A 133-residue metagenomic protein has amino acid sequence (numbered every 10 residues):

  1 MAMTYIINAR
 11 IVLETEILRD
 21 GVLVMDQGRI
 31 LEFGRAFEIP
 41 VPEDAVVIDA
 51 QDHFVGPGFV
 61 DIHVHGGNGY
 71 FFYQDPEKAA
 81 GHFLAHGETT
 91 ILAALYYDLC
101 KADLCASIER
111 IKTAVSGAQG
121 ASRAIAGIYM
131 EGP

Functional and structural regions predicted by a protein language model:
M1, Q27, E43, G81 (+3 more regions): Replace "anionic and nucleotidyl ligands
A2-Y5, I11-G56: Histidine-rich, glycine-flanked metal-binding segment
Y5, G87-T90, A124: Short loop/turn motifs at secondary-structure junctions
V47, F59, G127: Short glycine-aspartate micro-motif
H53, Q74, D98-P133: Histidine/acidic-residue-rich, glycine-tolerant segments that coordinate divalent metal ions
H53-A106: Metal-associated gating/positioning segment near the N- to mid-region
